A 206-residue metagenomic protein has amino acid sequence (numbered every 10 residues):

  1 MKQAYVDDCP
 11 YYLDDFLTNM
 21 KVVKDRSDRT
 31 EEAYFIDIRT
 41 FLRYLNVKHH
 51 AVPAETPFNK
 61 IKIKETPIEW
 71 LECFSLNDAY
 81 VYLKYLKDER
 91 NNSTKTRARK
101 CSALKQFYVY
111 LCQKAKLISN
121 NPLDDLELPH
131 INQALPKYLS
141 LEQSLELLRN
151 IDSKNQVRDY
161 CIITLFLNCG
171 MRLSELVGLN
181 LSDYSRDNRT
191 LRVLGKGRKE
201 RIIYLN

Functional and structural regions predicted by a protein language model:
M1-N206: Conserved catalytic core of the tyrosine transesterase superfamily
